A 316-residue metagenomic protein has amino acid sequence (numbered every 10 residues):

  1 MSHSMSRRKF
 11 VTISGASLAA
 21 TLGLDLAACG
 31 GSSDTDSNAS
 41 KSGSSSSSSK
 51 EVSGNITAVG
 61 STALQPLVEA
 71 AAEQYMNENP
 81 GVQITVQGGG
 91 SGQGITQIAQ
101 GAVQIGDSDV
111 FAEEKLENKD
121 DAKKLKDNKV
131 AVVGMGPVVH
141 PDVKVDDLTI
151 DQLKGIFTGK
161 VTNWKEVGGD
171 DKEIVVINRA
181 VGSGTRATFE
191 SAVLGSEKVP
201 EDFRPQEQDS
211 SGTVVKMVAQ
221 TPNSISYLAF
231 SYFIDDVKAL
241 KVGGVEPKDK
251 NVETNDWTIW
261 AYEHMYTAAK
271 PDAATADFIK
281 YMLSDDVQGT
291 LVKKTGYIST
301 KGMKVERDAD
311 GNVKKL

Functional and structural regions predicted by a protein language model:
M1-K9, I13-D25: N-terminal secretory signal peptides
S2-M5, L18, G30-Q100, Q104 (+3 more regions): Exported/periplasmic ABC-transporter solute-binding proteins
